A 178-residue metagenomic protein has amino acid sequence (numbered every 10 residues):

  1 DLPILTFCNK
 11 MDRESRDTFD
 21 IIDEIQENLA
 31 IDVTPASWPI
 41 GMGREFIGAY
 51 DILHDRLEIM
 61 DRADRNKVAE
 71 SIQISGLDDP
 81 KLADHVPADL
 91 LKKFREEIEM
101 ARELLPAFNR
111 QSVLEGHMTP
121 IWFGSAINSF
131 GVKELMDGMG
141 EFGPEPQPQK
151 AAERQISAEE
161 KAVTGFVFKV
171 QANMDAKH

Functional and structural regions predicted by a protein language model:
D1-H178: Structural and coupling elements of P-loop NTPases
